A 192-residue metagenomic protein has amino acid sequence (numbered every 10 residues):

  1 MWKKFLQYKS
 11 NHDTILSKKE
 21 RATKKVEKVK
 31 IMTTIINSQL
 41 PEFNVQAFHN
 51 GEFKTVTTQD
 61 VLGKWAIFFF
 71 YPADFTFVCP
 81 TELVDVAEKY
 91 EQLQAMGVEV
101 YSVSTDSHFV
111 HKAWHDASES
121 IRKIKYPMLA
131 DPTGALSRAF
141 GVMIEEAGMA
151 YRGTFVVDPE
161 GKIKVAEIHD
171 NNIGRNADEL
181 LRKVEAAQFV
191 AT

Functional and structural regions predicted by a protein language model:
W2-Y8, I15-K19, K24-T192: Chalcogenol-based redox active-site neighborhoods
